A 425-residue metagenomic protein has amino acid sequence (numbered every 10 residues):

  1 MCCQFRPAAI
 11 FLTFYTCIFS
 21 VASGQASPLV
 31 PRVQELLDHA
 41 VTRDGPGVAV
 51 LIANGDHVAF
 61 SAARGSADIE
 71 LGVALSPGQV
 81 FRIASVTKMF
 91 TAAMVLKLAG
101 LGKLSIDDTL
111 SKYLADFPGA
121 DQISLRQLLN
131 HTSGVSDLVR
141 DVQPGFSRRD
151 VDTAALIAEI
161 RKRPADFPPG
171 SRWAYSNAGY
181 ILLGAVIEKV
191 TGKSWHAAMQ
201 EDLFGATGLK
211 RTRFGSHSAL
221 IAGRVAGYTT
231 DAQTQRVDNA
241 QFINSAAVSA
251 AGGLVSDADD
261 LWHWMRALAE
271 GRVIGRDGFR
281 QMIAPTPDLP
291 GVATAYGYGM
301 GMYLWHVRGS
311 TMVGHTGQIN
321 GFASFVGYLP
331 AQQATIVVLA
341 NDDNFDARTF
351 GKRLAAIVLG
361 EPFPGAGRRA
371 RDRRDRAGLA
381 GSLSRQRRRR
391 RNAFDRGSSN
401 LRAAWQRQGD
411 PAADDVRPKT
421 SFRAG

Functional and structural regions predicted by a protein language model:
M1-F11: Bacterial N-terminal signal peptides that target proteins for export
A9-S20: Bacterial N-terminal signal peptides
S27-I83, K103-D108, A158-K162, D238: Short, conserved catalytic-motif segment at the N-terminal edge
L37, V50, D56, V80-D107 (+3 more regions): Active-site SXXK
D44-G47, G321-A323, R388: Short, small/polar residue-rich loop motifs at catalytic or cofactor-binding pockets
S66-D68, D121-P330: Short, surface-exposed loop or secondary-structure junction motifs that flank catalytic or metal-binding residues
G317-F363: Structured C-terminal helix/loop/strand segments within mature extracytoplasmic catalytic/sensor domains
K352-G425: Peripheral terminal and inter-domain segments
